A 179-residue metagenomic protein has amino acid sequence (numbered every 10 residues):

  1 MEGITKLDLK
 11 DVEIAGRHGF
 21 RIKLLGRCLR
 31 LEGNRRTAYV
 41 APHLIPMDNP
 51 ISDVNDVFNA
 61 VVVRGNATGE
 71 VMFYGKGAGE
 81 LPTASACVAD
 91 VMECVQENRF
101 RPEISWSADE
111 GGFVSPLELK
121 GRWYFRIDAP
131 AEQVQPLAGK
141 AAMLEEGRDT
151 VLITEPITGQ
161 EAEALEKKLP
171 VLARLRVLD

Functional and structural regions predicted by a protein language model:
M1-D53, F58-A60: Substrate-binding/catalytic subdomain of NAD(P)-dependent oxidoreductase enzymes
R17, G69-A78, G139-G147: Short secondary-structure transition/capping segments
R36-D128: Catalytic, metal-anchored helix/loop core of enzyme active sites in primary metabolism
V91-D179: A conserved regulatory-domain signal marking ACT and ACT-like small-molecule sensing domains and adjacent regulatory
